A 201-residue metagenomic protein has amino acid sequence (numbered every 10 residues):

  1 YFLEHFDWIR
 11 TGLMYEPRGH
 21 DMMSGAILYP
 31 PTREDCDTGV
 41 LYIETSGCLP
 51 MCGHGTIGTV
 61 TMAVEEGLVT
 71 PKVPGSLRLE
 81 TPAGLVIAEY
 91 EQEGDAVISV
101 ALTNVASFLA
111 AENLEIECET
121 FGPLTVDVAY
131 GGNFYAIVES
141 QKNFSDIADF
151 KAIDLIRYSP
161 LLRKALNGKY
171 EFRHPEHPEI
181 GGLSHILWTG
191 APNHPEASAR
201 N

Functional and structural regions predicted by a protein language model:
Y1-D127, A136-N201: A glycine-rich beta-to-alpha transition motif near the start of alpha/beta enzyme domains, typified by
G132: Glycine-rich ThDP/TPP pyrophosphate-binding loop and its adjacent helix/strand module within ThDP-dependent enzymes
